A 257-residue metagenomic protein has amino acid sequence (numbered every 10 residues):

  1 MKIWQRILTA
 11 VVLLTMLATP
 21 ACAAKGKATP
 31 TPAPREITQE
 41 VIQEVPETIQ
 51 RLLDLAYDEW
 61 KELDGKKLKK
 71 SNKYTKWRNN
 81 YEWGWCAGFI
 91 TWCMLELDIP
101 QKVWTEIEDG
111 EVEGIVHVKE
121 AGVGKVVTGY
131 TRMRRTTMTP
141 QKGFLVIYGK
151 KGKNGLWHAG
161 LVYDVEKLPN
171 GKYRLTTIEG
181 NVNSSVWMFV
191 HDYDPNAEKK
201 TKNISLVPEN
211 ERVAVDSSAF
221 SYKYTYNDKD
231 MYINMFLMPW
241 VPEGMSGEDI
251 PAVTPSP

Functional and structural regions predicted by a protein language model:
W4-A24: Sec-dependent N-terminal signal peptides of Gram-positive bacterial secreted proteins and lipoproteins
V12, T75-N79, T128-R132: Generic anion/oxyanion-binding catalytic loop in active/binding sites
V12-L14, Q50, N154: Hydrophobic residues within membrane-embedded alpha helices
A18-E36: Sec-dependent signal peptide cleavage junction
P30-K102, N234-P255: N-terminal capping segments
P100-W187: ...with weaker cross-activation on analogous glycine-rich loops/strands in unrelated enzymes
G152, L156-P257: Aromatic- and glycine-rich peptidoglycan recognition patches
